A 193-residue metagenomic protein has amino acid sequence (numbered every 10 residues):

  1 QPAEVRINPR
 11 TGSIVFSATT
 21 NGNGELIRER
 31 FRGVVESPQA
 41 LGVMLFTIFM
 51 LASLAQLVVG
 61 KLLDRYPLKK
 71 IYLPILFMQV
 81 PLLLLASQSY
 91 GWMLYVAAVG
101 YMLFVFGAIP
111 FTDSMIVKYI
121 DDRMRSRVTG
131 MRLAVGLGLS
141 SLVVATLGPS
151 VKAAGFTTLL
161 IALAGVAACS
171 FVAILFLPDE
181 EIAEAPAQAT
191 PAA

Functional and structural regions predicted by a protein language model:
P2-L54: Extracytoplasmic gate region of multi-pass secondary transporters
A55-P67, V151-K152: Helix-to-loop junctions at the C-terminal end of transmembrane segments in multipass secondary transporters
K70-L85, I161-A164: Structural signature of the two symmetry-related core transmembrane helices
S87, T112, A162-A193: Multi-pass alpha-helical transporter architecture, strongest for 12-TM Major Facilitator/SLC carriers used
S87-A97: Helix-loop junctions at membrane interfaces in 12-TM secondary transporters
G107-I120: Intracellular juxtamembrane helix-capping segments at the cytosolic ends of symmetry-related transmembrane helices
Y119-F156: A late C-terminal transmembrane helix in Major Facilitator Superfamily
